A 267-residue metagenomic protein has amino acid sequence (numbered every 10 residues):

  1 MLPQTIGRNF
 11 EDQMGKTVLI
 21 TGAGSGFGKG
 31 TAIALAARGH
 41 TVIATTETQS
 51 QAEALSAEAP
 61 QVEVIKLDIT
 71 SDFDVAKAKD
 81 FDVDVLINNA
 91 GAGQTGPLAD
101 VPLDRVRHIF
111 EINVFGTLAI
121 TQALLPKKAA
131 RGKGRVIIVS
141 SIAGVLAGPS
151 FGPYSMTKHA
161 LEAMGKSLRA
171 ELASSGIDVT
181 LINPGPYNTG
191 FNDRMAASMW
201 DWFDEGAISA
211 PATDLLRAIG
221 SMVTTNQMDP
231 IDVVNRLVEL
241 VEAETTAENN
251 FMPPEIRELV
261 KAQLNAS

Functional and structural regions predicted by a protein language model:
G24-G26: Conserved glycine-rich cofactor-binding loop
I69-D82: Conserved Rossmann-fold cofactor-binding substructure of NAD(P)-dependent oxidoreductases
P97-L98, R105-R107: Substrate-binding pocket helix/loop in short-chain dehydrogenase/reductase
T121, T157-A160: Active-site helix of classical SDR
T121-Q122, K166: A short, exposed helix-loop element centered on a Lys and neighboring polar residues
S141: Residue(s) in the substrate-gating loop at a strand-loop-helix junction that position the organic substrate next
S174-T246: SDR active-site lid
